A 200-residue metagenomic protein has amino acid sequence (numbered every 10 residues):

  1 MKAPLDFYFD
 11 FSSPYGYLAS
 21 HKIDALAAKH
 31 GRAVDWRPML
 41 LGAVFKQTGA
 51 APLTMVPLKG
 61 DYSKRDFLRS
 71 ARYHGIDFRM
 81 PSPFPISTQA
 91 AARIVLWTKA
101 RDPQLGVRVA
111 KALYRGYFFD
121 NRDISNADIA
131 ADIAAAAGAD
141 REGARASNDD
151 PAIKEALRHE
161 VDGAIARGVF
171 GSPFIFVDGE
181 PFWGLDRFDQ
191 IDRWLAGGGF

Functional and structural regions predicted by a protein language model:
M1-L5, M55-P57: Amphipathic repeat-derived elements
A3-D6, F11-R32, A100, Q104 (+2 more regions): C-terminal cap of thioredoxin/glutaredoxin-like
F11, Y15-Y117: Structural alpha/beta surface segment adjacent to cysteine/selenocysteine redox centers across thiol/disulfide enzymes
